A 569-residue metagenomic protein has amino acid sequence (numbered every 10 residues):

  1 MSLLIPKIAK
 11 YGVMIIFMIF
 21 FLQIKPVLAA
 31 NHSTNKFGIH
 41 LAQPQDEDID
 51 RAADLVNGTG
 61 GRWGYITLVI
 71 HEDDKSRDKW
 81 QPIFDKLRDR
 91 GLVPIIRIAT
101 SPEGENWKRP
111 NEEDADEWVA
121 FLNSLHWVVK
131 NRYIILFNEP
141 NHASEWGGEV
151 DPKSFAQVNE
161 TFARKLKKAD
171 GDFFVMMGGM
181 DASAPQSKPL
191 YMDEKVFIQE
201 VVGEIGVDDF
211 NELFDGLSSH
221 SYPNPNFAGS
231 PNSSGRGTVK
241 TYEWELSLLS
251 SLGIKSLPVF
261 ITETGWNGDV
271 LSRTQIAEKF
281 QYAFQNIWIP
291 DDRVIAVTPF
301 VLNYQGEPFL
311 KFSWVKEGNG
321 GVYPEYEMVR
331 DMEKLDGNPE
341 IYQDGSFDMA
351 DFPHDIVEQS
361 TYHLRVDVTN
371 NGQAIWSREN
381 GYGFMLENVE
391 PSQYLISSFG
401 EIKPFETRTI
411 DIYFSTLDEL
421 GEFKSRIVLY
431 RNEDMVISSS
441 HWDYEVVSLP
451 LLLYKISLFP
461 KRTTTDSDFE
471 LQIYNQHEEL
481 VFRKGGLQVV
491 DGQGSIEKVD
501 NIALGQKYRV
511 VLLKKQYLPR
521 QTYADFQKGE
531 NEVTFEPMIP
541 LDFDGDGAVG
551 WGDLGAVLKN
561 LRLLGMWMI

Functional and structural regions predicted by a protein language model:
A29-E72: Boundary/entry segment of secreted carbohydrate-active catalytic domains
H32, D46-D50, S76-W80, G104-L248 (+3 more regions): Active-site cleft segment of glycoside hydrolase catalytic domains centered on the general acid/base Glu
G38-V56, S124-L125, V270-F347: Aromatic-rich peripheral "rim/lid" segments of glycoside hydrolase catalytic domains that contact and position glycan
S415-G421, N501-I502: Short, surface-exposed loop/turn segments at beta-strand-coil junctions that are enriched for proline with nearby
D418-V446: Terminal connector regions
L449-L451, K455-K461, D525-G547: Extracellular beta-sheet/turn segments enriched in Thr/Pro/Gly and aliphatic residues
L504-K515: A short, solvent-exposed beta-strand micro-motif common in secreted/extracellular proteins
G545-I569: Alpha-helical segments with a strong preference for the paired helices of cellulosomal dockerin domains
